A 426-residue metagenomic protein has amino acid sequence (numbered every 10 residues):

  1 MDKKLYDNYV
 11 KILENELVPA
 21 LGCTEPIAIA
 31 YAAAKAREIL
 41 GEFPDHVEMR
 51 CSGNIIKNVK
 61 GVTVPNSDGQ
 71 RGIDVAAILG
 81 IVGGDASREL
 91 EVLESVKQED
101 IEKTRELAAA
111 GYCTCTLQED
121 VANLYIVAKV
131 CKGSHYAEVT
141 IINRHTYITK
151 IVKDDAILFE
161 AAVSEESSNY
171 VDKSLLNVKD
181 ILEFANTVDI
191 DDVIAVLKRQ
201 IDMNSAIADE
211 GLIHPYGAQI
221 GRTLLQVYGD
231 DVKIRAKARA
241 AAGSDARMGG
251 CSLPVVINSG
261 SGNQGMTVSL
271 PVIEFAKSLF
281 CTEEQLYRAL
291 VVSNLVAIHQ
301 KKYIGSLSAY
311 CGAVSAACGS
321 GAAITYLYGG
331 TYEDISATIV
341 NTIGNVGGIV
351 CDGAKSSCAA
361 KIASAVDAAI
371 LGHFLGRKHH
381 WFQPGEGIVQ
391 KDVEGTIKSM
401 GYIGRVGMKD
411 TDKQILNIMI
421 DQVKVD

Functional and structural regions predicted by a protein language model:
M1-V10, F43-I55, D231-G250, T282-Q300 (+1 more regions): Acidic-glycine-rich active-site phosphate/pyrophosphate-binding loop
Y9-P19, I55-T63, R247-I257, A297-L307 (+1 more regions): Glycine/charged-rich beta-loop-alpha catalytic/anionic-binding loops adjacent to active sites
P19-K35, L253-L270, C311-S315: Conserved phosphate/anionic-ligand binding catalytic regions in large, soluble enzymes, centered on
I27-I126, V130: Early transmembrane hairpin of solute transport permeases
A36-I39, P65, F275-R288, I298-S364 (+1 more regions): Hydrophobic alpha-helical bundle architecture
F43-V47, R88-L93, C115-T116, D191-L197 (+7 more regions): Flexible, glycine/charged-enriched surface loops at secondary-structure junctions
A108-G250, I415-D426: Signature of multi-pass transmembrane helix bundles
T338-D426: Internal helix-turn-beta structural module
